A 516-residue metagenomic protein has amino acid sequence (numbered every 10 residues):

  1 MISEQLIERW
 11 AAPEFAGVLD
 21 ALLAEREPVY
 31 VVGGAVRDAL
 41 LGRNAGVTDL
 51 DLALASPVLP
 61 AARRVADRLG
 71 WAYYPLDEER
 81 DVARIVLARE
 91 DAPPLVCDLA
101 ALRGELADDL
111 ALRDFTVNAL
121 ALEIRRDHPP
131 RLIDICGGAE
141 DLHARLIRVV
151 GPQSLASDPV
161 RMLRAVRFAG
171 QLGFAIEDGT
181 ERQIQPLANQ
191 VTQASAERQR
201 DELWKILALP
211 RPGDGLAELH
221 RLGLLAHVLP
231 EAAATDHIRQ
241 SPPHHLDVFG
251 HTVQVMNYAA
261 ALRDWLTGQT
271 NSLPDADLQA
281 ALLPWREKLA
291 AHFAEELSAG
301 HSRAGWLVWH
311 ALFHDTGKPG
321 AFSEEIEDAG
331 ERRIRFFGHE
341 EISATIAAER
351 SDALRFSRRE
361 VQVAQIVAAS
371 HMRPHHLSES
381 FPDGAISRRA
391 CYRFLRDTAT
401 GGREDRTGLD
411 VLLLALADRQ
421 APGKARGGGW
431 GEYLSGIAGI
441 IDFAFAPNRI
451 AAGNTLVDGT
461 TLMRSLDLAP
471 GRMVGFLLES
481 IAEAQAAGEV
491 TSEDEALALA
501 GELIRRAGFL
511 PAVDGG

Functional and structural regions predicted by a protein language model:
M1-G516: Catalytic cores of the polymerase beta-like nucleotidyltransferase superfamily and closely associated nucleotide
